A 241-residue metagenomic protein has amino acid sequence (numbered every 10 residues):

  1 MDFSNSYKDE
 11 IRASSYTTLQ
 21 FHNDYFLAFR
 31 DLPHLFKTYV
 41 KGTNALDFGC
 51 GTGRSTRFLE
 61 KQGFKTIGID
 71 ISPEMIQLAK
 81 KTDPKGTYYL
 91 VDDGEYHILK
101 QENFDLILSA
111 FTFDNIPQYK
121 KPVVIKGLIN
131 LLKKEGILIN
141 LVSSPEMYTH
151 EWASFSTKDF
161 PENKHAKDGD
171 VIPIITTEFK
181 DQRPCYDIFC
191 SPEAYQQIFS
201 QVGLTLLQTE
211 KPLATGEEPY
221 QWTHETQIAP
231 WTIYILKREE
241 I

Functional and structural regions predicted by a protein language model:
M1-V40, R54, F58: Conserved class I S-adenosyl-L-methionine
G42-G49: Conserved class I S-adenosyl-L-methionine
T52-Y96: Class I SAM-dependent methyltransferase SAM/SAH-binding core
I98-I107: A short acidic, Gly/Pro-enriched loop at the edge of an enzyme's catalytic core that lines a small-molecule cofactor
L106-K120: A short SAM/SAH-binding and catalytic strip from SAM-dependent methyltransferases
P122-K134: A short glycine-rich, Lys/Arg-flanked "PGG" loop and its adjoining helix->strand segment in the class I
I139-Q197: SAM-dependent methyltransferase
Q221-I241: Core SAM-dependent methyltransferase catalytic element
